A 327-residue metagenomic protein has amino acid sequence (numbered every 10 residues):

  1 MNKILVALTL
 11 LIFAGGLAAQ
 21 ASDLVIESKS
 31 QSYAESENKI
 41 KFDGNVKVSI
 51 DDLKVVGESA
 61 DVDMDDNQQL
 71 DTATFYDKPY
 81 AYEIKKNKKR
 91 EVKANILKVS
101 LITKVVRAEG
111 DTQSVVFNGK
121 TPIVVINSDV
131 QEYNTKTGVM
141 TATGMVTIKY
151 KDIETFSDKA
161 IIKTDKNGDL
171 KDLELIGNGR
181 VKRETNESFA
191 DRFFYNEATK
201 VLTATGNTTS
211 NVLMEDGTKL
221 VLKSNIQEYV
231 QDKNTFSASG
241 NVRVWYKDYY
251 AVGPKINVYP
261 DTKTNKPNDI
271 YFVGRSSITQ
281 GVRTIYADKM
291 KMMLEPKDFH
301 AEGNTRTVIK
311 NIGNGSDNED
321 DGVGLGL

Functional and structural regions predicted by a protein language model:
N2-T9, F13-L327: Mature-chain termini and adjacent capping regions
